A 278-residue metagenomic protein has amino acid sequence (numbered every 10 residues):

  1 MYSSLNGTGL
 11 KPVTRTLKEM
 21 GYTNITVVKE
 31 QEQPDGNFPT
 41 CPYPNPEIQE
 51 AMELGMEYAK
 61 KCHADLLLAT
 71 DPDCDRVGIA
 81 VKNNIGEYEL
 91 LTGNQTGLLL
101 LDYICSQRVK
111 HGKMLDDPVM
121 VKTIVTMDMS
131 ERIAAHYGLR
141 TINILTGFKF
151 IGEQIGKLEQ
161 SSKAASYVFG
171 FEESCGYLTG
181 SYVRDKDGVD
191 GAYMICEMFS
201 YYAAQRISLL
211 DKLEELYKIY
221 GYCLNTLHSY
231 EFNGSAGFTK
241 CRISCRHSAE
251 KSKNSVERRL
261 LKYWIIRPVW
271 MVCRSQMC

Functional and structural regions predicted by a protein language model:
M1-Y22, Q31: Active-site pocket-lining segments that scaffold enzyme catalytic pockets across diverse folds
S4-L10, C74-R76, V125-D128, S235: Gly/Ser/Thr-rich loops at beta-strand to alpha-helix junctions that form or flank small-molecule/cofactor-binding
V13, D75-N94, S130: Short Gly/Thr/Asp-enriched flexible loops that form oxyanion-binding sites at enzyme active sites
R15-V27, E131-Y137: Short helix-loop-beta junction
G21-G78: N-terminal small/polar loop signature for handling phosphorylated ligands or for N-terminal nucleophile
T23-V27, E87-S106, G191-M194: Gly/Ser/Thr-rich active-site loops/lids in small-molecule metabolic enzymes that frequently grip phosphoryl groups
E50-L54, L100, F150: Well-ordered alpha-helical segments embedded in enzymatic catalytic cores
K60, A64-L66, E87-E89, Q107-C278: Phosphate-binding and adjacent anionic-ligand microenvironments
